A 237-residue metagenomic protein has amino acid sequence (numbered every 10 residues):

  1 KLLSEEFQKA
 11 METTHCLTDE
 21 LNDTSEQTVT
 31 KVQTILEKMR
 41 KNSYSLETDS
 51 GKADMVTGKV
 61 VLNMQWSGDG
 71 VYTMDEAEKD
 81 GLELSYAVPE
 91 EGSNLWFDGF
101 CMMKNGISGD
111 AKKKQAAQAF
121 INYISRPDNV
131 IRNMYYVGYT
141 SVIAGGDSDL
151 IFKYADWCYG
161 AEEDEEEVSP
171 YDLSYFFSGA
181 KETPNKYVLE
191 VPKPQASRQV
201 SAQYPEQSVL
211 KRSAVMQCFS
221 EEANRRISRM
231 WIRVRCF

Functional and structural regions predicted by a protein language model:
K1-E5, L95-M103: Periplasmic solute-binding protein
L2-A87: Ligand-binding pocket segment of bilobal, Venus flytrap-like solute-binding proteins
E26-T30, D49, A111-Q115, Q217-R225: Soluble non-cytosolic domains of exported or imported proteins
T34, A53, T57, Q115-N122 (+3 more regions): Solvent-exposed, polar/charged alpha-helical surfaces in well-ordered, non-transmembrane soluble domains, broadly
E37-K41, V56, V60, D75 (+3 more regions): Sec-exported extracytoplasmic/periplasmic mature domains
S67-V71, E91-N94, I107-S108, D128: Solvent-exposed loop/turn segments at secondary-structure junctions within structured extracellular/periplasmic domains
M103-Q203: Mature extracytoplasmic/periplasmic domains
S178-F237: Conserved C-terminal helix/tail region of periplasmic/extracytoplasmic solute-binding proteins
